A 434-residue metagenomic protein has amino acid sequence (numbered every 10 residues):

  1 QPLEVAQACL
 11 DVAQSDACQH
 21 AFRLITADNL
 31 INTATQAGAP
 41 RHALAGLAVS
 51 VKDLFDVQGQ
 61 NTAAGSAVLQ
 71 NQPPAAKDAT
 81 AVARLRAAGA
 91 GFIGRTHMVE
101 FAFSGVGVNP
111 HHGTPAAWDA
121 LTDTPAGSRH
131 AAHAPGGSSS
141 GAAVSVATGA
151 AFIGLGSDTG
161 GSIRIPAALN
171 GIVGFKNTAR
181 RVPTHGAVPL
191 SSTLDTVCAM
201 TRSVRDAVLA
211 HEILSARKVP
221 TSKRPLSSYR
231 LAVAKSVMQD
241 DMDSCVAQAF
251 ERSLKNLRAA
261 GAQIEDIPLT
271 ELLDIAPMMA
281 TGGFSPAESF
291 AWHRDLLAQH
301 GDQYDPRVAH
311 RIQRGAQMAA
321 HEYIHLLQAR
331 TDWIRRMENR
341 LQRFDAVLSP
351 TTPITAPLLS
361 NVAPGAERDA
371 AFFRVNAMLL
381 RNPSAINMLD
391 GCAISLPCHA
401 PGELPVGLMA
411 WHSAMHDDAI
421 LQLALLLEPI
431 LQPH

Functional and structural regions predicted by a protein language model:
Q1-P74, F101-S104, F250: Short, well-ordered alpha-helical
E4-A6, S15, G91, T148-D240 (+4 more regions): Structural helix-boundary/capping segments
E4-Q7, Q36, A79, C245-P268 (+2 more regions): Acyltransferase
A21-L24, P220-R224, A259-E271: Flexible, glycine/charged-enriched surface loops at secondary-structure junctions
L44-A67, A132, S228-R230, G283-E338 (+2 more regions): Short helix-loop capping/hinge segments that flank enzyme active sites or metal/cofactor-binding pockets
A45-T196, S236, T351-A371: Short glycine/serine-rich loop/turn segments
N339, F373-L396: Small-aliphatic-rich amphipathic alpha-helix that forms the alpha element of a beta-alpha
